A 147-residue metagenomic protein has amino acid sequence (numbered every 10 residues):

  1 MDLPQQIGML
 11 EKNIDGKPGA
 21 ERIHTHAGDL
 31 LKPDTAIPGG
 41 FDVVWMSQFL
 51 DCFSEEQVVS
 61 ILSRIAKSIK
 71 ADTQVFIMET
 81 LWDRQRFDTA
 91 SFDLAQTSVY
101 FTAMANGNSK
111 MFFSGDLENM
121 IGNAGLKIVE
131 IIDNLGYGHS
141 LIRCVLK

Functional and structural regions predicted by a protein language model:
M1-K147: Alpha-helical subdomain
